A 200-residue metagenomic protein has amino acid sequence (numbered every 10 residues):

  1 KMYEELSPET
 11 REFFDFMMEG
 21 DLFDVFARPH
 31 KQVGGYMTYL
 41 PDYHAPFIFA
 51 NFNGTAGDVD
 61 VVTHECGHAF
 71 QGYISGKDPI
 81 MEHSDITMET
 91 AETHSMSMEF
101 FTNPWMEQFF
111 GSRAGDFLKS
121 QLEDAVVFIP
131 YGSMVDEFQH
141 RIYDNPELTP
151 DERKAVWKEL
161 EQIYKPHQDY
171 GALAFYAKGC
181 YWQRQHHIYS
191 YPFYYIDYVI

Functional and structural regions predicted by a protein language model:
K1-I200: Cation-handling catalytic/transport regions enriched in His/Asp/Glu
